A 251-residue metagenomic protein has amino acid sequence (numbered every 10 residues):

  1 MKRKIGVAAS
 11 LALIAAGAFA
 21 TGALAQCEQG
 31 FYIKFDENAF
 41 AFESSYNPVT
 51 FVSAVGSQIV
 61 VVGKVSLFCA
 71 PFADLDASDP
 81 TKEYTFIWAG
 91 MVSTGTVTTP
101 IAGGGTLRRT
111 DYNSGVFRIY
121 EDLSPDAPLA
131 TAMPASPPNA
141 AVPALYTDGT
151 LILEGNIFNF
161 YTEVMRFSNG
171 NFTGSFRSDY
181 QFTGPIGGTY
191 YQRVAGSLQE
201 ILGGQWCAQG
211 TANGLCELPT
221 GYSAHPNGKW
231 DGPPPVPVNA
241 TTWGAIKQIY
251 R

Functional and structural regions predicted by a protein language model:
M1-S10: Bacterial N-terminal signal peptides that target proteins for export
A9-A18: Bacterial N-terminal signal peptides
F19-Q26: Sec/Tat signal peptide C-region and signal peptidase I cleavage site
Q26-P235: Extracytosolic secretory-pathway proteins
V236-R251: Short acidic, low-complexity intrinsically disordered linear motifs used for protein-protein interactions
